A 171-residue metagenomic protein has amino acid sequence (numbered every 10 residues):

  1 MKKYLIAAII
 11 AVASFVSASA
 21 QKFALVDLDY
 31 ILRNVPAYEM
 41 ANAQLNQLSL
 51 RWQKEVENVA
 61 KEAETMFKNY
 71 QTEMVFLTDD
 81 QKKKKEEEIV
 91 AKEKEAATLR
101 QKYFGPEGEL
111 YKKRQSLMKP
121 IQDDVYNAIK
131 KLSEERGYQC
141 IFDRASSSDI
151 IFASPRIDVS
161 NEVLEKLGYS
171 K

Functional and structural regions predicted by a protein language model:
M1-F23: Bacterial Sec-dependent N-terminal signal peptides
V16, Y169-K171: Generic C-terminal helix-cap and adjacent flexible tail
Q21-R136, C140-S148, S170: Amphipathic alpha-helical segments
I151-F152: Short, exposed beta-strand-loop hairpins at the edges of beta-sheets in extracellular/periplasmic proteins
